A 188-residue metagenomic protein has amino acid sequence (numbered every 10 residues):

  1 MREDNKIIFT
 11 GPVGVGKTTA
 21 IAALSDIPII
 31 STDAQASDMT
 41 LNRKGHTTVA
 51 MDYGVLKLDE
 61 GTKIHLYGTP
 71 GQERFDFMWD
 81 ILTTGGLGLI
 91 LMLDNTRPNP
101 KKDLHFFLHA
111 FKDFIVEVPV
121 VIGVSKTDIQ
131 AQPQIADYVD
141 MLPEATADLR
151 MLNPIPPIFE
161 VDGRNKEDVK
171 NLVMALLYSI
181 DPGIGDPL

Functional and structural regions predicted by a protein language model:
M1-G45, V55-K57, I64-H65: Conserved G1/Walker A P-loop phosphate-binding module
G14, Q72, T96-P98, K126-Q130 (+1 more regions): Conserved nucleotide-binding/hydrolysis micro-motifs of P-loop NTPases
T48, K57-E60, I81-G85, K112-E117 (+1 more regions): Conserved catalytic network of the ASCE P-loop NTPase/AAA+ motor domain
L58-D76: Switch II (G3) loop of P-loop NTPases
L66-G68, I90-N95, V121-S125, E160-D162: Conserved beta-strand segments of the P-loop GTPase G domain that flank and frequently precede/overlap
F75-P98, A110-I115: Inter-motif core of Ras-like GTPase G domains
N95-P154: Conserved C-terminal guanine-recognition region of P-loop GTPase G domains, centered on the G4
D128-L188: Canonical P-loop GTPase G-domain recognition
